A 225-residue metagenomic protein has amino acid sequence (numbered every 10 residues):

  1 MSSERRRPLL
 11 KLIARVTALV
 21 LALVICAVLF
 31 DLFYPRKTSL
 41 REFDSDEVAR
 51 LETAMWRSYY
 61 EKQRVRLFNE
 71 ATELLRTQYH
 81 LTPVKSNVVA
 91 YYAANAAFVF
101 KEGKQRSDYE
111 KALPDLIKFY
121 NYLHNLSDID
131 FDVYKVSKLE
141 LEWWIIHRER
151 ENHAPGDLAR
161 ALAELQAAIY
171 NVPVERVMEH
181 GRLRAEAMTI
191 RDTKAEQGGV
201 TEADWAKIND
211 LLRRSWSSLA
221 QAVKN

Functional and structural regions predicted by a protein language model:
A14-F33: Hydrophobic membrane-insertion alpha-helices, especially the h-region of bacterial N-terminal signal peptides
D44-E52: Generic helix N-cap/helix-start motif at coil->alpha-helix transitions
L51-A54, V89-A93, E186: TPR repeat positional signature
Y59-Y60, A97-K104: Hydrophobic/aromatic side-chain positions at a characteristic register within alpha-helices of tetratricopeptide repeats
Y60-T72, D108-L113: Helix-turn-helix repeat elements of alpha-solenoid scaffolds
N69-F100: Short, charge-rich amphipathic alpha-helical segments embedded in non-transmembrane helical bundles/solenoids
L113-A195: Extended amphipathic alpha-helical interaction segments
V200-N225: A cross-kingdom marker for long, charged
